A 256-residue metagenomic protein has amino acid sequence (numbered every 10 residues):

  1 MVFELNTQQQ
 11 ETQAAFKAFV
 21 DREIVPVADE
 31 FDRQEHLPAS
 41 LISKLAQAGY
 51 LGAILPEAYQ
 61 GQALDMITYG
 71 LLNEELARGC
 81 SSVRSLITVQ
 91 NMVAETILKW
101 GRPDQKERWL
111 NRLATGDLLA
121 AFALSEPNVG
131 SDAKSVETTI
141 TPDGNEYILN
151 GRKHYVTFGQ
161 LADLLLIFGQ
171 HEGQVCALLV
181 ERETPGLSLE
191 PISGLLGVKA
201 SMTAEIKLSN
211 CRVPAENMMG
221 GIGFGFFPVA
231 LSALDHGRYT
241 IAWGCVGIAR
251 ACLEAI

Functional and structural regions predicted by a protein language model:
F3-Q8, R78-G79, L189-I256: Glycine-rich beta->alpha junctions and the first turn(s) of the following alpha-helix
Q9, V20, G49, P56 (+7 more regions): Buried hydrophobic positions in well-ordered alpha/beta secondary-structure cores of metabolic enzymes
V25-R33: C-terminal helix-coil-helix/basic helical segment that borders enzyme active sites and/or dimer interfaces and provides
Q47-E107, N111-D117, T157-L164: Internal helix-loop-helix
I87, N128-S131, Y155-F158, Q170 (+1 more regions): Short Gly/Pro-enriched turn/cap motifs at secondary-structure boundaries
G116-L124: A short, Trp-centered hydrophobic/proline-enriched beta-strand micro-motif
T138-T141: A structural signal for short hydrophobic beta-strand segments in well-ordered beta-sheet cores
R152-E190: A short core secondary-structure module
